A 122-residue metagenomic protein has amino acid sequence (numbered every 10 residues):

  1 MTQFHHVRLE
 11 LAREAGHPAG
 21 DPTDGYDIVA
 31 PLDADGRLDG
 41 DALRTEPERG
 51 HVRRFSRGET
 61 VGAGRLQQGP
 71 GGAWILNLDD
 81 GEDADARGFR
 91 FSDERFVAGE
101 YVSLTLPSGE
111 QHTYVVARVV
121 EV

Functional and structural regions predicted by a protein language model:
M1-R44, S56: N-terminal intrinsically disordered, low-complexity, charge/repeat-rich segments that act as generic
Q3-H5, G69-G72, F96-E100: A short, compositionally biased
H5-V7, W74, H112: Short beta-strand micro-motifs in enzyme catalytic cores
E10, V29, Q67, N77 (+1 more regions): Residues in well-ordered beta-strands of folded domains
A12-P18, V52-R53, V61-A63, V102: Intrinsically disordered, low-complexity boundary segments flanking structured domains
G25-V29, A63, G88, T113: Well-ordered beta-strand positions in beta-sheet-rich domains
P47-R87: Short beta-strand/loop turn elements enriched in aromatics
N77-V122: Short, compact, well-ordered microdomains
